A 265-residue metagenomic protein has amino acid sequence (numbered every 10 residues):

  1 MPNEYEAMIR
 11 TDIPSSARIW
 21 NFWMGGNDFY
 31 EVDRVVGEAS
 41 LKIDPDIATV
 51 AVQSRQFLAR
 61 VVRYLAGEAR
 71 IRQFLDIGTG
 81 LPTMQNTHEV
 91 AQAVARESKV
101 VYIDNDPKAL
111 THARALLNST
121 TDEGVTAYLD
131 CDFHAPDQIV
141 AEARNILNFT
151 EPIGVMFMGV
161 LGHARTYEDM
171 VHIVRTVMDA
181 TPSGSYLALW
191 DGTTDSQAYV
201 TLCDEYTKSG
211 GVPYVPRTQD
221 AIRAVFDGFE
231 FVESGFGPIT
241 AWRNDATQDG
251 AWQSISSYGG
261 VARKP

Functional and structural regions predicted by a protein language model:
M1-C131, P136-F149, S256-S257: Rossmann-like AdoMet
W20, E230-R243: Conserved S-adenosyl-L-methionine
F133-H134, A143-V171: A short SAM/SAH-binding and catalytic strip from SAM-dependent methyltransferases
G154-F157, A180-G192: Conserved beta-strand signature within the Rossmann-like core of class I S-adenosyl-L-methionine
V171-S183: A short glycine-rich, Lys/Arg-flanked "PGG" loop and its adjoining helix->strand segment in the class I
Q197-G211: Short, glycine-/aromatic-enriched active-site segment of Class I SAM-dependent methyltransferases
P213-F236: Short alpha-helix
A241-P265: Core SAM-dependent methyltransferase catalytic element
